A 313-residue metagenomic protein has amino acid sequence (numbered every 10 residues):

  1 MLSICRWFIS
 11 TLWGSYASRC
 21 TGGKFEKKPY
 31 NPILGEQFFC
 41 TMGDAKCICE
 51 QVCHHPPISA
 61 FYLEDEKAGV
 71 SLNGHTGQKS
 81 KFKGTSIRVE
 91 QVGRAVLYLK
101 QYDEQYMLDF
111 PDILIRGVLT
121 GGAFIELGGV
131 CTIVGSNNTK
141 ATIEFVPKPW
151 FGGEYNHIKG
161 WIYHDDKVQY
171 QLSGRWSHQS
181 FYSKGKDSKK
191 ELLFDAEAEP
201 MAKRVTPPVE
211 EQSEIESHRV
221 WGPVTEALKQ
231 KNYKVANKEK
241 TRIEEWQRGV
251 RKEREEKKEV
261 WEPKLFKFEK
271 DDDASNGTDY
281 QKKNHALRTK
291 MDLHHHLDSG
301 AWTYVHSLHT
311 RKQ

Functional and structural regions predicted by a protein language model:
L2-Q313: Extended acidic, Ser/Thr- and Pro-enriched interaction/regulatory segments
